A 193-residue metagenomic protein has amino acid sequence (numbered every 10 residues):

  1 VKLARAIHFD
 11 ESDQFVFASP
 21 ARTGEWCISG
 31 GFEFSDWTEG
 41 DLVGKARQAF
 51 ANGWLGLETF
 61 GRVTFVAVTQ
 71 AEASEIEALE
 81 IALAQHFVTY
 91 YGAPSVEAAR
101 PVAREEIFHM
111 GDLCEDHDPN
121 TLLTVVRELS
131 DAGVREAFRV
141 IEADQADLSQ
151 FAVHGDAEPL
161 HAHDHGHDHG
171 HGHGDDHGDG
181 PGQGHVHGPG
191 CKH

Functional and structural regions predicted by a protein language model:
V1-V63: N-terminal accessory interaction module
A71-E75, Y91: Conserved aromatic-histidine-acidic binding/catalytic patches
E75-L83: Short acidic alpha-helix initiation/capping motifs at coil-to-helix transition points, especially at protein N-termini
T89-E105: Short, surface-exposed acidic
E106-G166: Alpha-helical oligomerization segments
H161-H193: Histidine-centered metal-binding segments
